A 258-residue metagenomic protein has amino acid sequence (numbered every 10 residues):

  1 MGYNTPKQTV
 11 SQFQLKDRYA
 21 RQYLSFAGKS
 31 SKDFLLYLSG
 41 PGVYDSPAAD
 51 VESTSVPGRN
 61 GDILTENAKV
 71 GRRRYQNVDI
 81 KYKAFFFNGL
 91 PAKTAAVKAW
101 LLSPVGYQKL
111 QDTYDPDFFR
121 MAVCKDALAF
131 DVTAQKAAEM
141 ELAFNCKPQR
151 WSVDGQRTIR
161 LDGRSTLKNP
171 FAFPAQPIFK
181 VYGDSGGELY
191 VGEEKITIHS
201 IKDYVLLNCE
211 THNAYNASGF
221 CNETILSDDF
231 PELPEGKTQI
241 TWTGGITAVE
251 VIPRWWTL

Functional and structural regions predicted by a protein language model:
M1-G58: Polar/acidic, low-complexity leader/linker segments enriched in S/T/G and N/D
Q8-Q12, K83-K125: Short, acidic/charged, Gly/Pro-enriched secondary-structure junctions
Y23-S39, F119-D126, K195-K202, L226 (+1 more regions): Short amphipathic beta-strand/extended segments with alternating polar/hydrophobic composition
D45, K109-R150: Short beta-strand and beta-hairpin "edge-sheet" elements
D50-D62, K69-R74: Compositionally biased P/S/T/G-rich terminal and signal peptide-adjacent segments that lie outside catalytic cores
L64-G89, K136-R150, T238: Oligomerization/assembly interface segments of phage tail-like spikes and tubes
R74-V78, L102-P104, A134-A138, F171-F173 (+1 more regions): Solvent-exposed loop and beta-edge segments used for protein-protein assembly and interaction
S152-L258: Intrinsically disordered, low-complexity segments enriched in serine, threonine, and glycine
